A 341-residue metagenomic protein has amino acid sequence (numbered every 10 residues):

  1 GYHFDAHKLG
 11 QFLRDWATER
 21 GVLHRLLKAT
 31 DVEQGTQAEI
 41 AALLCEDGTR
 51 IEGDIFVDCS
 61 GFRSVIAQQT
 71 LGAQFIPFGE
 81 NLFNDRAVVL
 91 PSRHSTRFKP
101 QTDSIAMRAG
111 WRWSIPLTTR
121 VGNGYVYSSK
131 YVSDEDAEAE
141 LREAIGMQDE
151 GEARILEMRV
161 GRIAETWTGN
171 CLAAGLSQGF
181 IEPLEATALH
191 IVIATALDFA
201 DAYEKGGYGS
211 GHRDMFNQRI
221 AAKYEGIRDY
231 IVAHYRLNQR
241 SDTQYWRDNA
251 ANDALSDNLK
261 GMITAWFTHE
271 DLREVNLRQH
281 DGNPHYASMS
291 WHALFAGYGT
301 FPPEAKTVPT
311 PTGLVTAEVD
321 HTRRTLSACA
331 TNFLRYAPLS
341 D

Functional and structural regions predicted by a protein language model:
G1-E143, A196: Predominantly flavin-linked oxidoreductase catalytic cores and closely associated redox partners
Y2, I55, W111, W167 (+3 more regions): Tryptophan-centric aromatic hotspots in well-structured domains and transmembrane helices
W16, W111-W113, W167, W246 (+2 more regions): A residue-identity detector for tryptophan
Q34, P77-F78, F83, A109 (+8 more regions): Short, surface-exposed, charged/polar-biased interaction segments
T96, N123, A153-R159, A174-I181 (+5 more regions): Generic, low-specificity signal for short hydrophobic/alpha-helical stretches with a mild N-terminal bias, encompassing
P100-Q101, V126, P183-A186, A305-K306: Short conserved micro-motifs at the rims of enzyme active sites and ligand-binding pockets
T118, Y127-Q239: FAD/FMN-dependent oxidoreductases across multiple families
D201-D341: Long, low-complexity C-terminal extensions of enzymes
